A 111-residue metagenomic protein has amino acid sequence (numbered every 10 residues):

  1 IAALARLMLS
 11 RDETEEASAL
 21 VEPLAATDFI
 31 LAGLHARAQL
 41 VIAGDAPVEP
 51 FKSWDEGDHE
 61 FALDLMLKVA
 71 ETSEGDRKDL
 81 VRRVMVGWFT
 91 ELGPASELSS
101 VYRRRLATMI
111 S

Functional and structural regions predicted by a protein language model:
I1-S111: Non-globular targeting/processing and membrane-anchoring segments
